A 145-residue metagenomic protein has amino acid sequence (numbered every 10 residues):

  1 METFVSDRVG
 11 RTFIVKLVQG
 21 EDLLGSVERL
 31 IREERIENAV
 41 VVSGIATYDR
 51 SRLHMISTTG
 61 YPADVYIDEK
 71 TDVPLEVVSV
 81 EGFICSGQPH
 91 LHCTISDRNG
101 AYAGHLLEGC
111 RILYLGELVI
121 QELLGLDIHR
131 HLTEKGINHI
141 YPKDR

Functional and structural regions predicted by a protein language model:
M1-H90, T94-R145: N-terminal intrinsically disordered, cationic/polar leader segments that include organellar targeting peptides
